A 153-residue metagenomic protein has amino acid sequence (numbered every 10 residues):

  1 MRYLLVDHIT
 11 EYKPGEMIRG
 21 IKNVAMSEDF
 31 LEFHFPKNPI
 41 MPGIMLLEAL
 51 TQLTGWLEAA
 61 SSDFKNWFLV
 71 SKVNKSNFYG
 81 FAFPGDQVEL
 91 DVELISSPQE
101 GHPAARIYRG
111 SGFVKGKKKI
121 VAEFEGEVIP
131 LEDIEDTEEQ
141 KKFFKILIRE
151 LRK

Functional and structural regions predicted by a protein language model:
M1-M41: Catalytic strand-loop segment that frames the active site of acyl-thioester-processing enzymes
Y3-L5, V88, R106-Y108: Hydrophobic core residues within well-ordered beta-strands of beta-rich domains
D7-T10, N74, Y79, E93-I95 (+1 more regions): Conserved positions in beta-strands of structured domains
E11-E16, F81-D86, V114-K118: A short, structured loop/turn motif at beta-sheet edges
F35-P42, L46-W56, V70: Compact, glycine-rich, soluble single-domain proteins
L53-D91, K119, E123, E127-I129: Hydrophobic beta-strand-centered segment that forms part of the acyl-chain substrate-binding groove
P84, E93-K153: HotDog/MaoC-like acyl-thioester-processing domains
